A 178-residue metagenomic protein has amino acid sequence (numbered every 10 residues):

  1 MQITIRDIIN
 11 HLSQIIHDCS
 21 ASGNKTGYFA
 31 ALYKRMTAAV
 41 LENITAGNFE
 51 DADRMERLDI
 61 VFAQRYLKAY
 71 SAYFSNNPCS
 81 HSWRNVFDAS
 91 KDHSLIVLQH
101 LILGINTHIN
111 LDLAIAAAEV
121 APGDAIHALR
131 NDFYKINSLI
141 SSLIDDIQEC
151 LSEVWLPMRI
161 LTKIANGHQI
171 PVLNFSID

Functional and structural regions predicted by a protein language model:
M1-S22, I109-N110, A114, S141-I144: Short terminal alpha-helical segments
T4, S20-Y28, G47-E50, R54 (+3 more regions): Non-transmembrane, amphipathic alpha-helical segments
R6-I44: N-terminal ordered "arm"
N10, N24, N43, N48 (+8 more regions): Detector for Asparagine
K34, A38-A125: Long acidic/polar interaction regions in large eukaryotic complex-forming proteins
L95-D178: A contiguous, surface-oriented mixed alpha/beta subdomain in the mid-to-C-terminal portion of proteins that forms
